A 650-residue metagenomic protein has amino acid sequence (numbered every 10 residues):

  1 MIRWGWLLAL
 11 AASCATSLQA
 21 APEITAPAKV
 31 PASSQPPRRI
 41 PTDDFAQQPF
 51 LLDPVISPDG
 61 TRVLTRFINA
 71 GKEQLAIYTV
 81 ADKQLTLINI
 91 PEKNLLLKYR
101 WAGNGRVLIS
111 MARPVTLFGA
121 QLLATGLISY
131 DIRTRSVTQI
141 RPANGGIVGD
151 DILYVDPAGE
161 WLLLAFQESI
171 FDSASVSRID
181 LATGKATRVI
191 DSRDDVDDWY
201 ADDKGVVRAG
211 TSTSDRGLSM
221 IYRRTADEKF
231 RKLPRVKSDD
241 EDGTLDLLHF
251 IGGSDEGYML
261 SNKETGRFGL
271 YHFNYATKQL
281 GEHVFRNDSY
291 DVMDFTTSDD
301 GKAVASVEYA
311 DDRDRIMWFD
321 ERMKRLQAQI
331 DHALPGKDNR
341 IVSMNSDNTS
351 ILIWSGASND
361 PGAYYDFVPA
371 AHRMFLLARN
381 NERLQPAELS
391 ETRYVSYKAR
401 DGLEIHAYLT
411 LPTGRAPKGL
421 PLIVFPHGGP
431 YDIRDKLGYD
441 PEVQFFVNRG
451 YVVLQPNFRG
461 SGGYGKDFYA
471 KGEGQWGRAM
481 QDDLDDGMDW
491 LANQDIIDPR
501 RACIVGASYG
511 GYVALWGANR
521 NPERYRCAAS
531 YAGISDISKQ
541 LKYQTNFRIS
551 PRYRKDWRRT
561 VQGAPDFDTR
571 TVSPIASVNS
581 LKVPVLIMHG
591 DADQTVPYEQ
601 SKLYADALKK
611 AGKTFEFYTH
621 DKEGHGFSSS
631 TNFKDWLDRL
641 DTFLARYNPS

Functional and structural regions predicted by a protein language model:
G5-A15: Bacterial N-terminal signal peptides
K29-L51, D82-Q84, K324-G336: A short helix->beta-strand "capping" segment at the edge of beta-propeller domains
D43-E73, I351-L352: Beta-strand-rich domains and repeat architectures in extracellular enzymes and scaffolds, especially beta-propellers
P49, E92-N94, R113-P114, G119-G126 (+5 more regions): Peripheral, non-catalytic segments that deliver or gate enzyme domains
T65-I90: Beta-propeller domains
K83-A120: Blade-loop segments of beta-propeller domains
R383-R500, A507-S508, V513, K542 (+1 more regions): Cap/lid segment of the alpha/beta-hydrolase catalytic domain
F458-S650: Active-site-proximal cap/loop segments of hydrolase catalytic domains
